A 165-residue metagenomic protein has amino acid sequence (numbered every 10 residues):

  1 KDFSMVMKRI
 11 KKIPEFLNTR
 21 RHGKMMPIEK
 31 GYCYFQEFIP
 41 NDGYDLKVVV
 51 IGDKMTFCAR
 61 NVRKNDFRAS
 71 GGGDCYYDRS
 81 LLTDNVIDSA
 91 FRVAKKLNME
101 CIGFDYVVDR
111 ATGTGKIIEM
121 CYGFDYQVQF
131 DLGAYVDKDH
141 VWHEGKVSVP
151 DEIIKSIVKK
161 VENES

Functional and structural regions predicted by a protein language model:
K1-V93: Phosphate-binding site of ATP-dependent enzymes
Y34, T56-F57, I102, K116-E119: Protein kinase-like catalytic core scaffold
P40, G103-D105: Short, conserved structural micro-motifs that define repeat-unit consensus positions and nucleotide-binding loops
K47, D105-V107: Short, surface-exposed charged micro-motifs
Y76-L81, M99, V108-S165: C-terminal active-site "lid" helix and adjoining low-complexity regulatory extension at the edge of ATP-using catalytic
D88-F91, F104, I118: A generic structural signal for well-ordered alpha-helical surface patches
R92-C101: Short, internal acidic amphipathic alpha-helical interface segments that mediate docking to partner proteins
